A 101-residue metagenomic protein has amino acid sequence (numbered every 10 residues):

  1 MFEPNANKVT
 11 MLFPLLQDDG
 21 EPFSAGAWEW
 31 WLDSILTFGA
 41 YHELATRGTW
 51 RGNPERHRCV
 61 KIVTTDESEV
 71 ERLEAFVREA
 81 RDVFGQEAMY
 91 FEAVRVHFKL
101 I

Functional and structural regions predicted by a protein language model:
M1-I101: Positively charged, small/polar-rich N-terminal and surface patches that mediate targeting and assembly and bind
